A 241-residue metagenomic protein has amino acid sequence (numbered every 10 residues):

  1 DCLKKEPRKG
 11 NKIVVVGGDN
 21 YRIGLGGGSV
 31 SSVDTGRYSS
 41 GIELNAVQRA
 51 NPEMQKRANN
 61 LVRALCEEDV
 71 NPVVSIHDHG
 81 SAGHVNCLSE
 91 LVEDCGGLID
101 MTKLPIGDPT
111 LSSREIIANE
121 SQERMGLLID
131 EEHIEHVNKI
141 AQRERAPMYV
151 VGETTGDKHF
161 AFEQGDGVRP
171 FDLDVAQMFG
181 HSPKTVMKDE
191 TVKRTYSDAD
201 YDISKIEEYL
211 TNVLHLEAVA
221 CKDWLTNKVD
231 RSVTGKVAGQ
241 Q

Functional and structural regions predicted by a protein language model:
D1-Q241: Glycine/proline-enriched, intrinsically flexible loops and inter-domain linkers
